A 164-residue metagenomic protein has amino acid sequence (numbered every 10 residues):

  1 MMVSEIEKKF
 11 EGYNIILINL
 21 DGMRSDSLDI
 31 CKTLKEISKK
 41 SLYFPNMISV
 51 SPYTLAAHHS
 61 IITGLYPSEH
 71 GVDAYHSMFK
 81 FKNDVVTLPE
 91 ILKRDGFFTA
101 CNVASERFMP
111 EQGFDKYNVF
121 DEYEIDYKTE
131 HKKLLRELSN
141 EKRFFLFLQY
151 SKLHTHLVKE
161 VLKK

Functional and structural regions predicted by a protein language model:
M1-K164: Catalytic domains that recognize anionic headgroups
